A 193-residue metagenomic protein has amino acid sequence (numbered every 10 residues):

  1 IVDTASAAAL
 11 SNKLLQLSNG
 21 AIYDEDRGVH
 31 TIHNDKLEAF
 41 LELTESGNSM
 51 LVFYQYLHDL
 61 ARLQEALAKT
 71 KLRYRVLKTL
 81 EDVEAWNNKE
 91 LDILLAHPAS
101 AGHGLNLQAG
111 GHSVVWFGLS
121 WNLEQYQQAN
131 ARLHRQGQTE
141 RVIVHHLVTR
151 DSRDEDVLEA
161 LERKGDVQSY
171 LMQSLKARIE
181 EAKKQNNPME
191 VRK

Functional and structural regions predicted by a protein language model:
I1-Q108, M172-K193: Conserved Helicase C-terminal RecA-like lobe
F53, A96-H97, W116-G118, L147-V148: Conserved beta-strand segments of the P-loop GTPase G domain that flank and frequently precede/overlap
E65-K69, Q108-H112, Q128-N130, E159-E162: Short, glycine/charged-enriched secondary-structure capping and boundary segments
K78-D82, G118-L123: Short, acidic/turn-prone active-site loops that include or flank metal/cofactor- and phosphate-binding residues
L94, S113-V114, L133: Short, well-ordered beta-strand core segments
N106-L119, I143-H146: A short beta-strand element within the Helicase C-terminal
W121-K193: A conserved SF2-helicase RecA2
